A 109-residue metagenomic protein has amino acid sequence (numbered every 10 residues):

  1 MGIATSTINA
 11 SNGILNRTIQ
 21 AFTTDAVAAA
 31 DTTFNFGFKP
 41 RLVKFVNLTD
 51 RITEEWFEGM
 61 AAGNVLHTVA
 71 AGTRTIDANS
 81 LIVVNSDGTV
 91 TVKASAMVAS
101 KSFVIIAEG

Functional and structural regions predicted by a protein language model:
M1-T18, G109: Short, intrinsically disordered N-terminal pre-domain segments
I8-N12, N35, T73-S86: Short, exposed beta-strand/loop patches in secreted or surface proteins that constitute
N12-N16, F34-F45: Proline/glycine-anchored alpha-helix kink/cap motifs
I19-G37, D50-R51: Surface-exposed ligand/attachment interfaces on beta-rich extracellular proteins
D25-A28, K39, K44, A94: Flexible assembly/topogenesis modules
R41, I52, K101-F103: Short beta-strand/loop motifs in extracellular/secreted proteins, especially within beta-sandwich accessory domains
V46-D77: Extended intrinsically disordered, low-complexity coil regions enriched in Ser, Thr, Gly, Ala and often Pro
A78-G109: Surface-exposed interaction regions enriched in Ser/Thr/Asp/Glu that occur as long low-complexity tracts or repetitive
